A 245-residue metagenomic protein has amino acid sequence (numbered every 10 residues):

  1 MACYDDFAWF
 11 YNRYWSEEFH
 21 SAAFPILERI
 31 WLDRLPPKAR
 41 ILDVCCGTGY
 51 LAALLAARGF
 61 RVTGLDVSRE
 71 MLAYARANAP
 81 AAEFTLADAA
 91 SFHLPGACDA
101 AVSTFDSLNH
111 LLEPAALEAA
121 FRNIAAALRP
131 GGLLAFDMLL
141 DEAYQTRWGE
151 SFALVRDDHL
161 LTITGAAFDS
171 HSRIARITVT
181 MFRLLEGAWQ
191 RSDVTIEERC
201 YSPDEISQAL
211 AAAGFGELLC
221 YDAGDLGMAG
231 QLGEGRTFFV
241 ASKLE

Functional and structural regions predicted by a protein language model:
M1-P37: Conserved class I S-adenosyl-L-methionine
L42, G49-S91: Class I SAM-dependent methyltransferase SAM/SAH-binding core
H93-A100: A short acidic, Gly/Pro-enriched loop at the edge of an enzyme's catalytic core that lines a small-molecule cofactor
T104-D106: Residues lining the SAM
N109-L111: A short His-aromatic
E118-P130: A short glycine-rich, Lys/Arg-flanked "PGG" loop and its adjoining helix->strand segment in the class I
A135-Q208: SAM-dependent methyltransferase
E197-E245: C-terminal lobe and adjacent flexible extensions of AdoMet/dcAdoMet transferase-like proteins
